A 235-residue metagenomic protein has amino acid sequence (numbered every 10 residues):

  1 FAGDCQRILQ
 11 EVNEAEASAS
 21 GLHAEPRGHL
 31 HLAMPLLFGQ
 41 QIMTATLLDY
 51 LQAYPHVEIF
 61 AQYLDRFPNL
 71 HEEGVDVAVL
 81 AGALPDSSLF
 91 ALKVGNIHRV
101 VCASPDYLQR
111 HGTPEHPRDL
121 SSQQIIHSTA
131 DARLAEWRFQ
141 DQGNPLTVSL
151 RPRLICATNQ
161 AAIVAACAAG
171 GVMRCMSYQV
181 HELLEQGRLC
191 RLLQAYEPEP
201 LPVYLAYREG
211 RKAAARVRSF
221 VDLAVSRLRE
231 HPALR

Functional and structural regions predicted by a protein language model:
F1, I42, M176, K212-S226 (+1 more regions): Short amphipathic alpha-helical coupling segments at ligand-binding clamshell hinges and other catalytic/signaling
F1-E11: Basic, amphipathic "hinge/linker" alpha-helix immediately C-terminal to the N-terminal HTH DNA-binding motif
Q10-A33: Short helix-loop hinge/linker segments at domain boundaries
S18, A33, F60-L64, L192 (+1 more regions): Solvent-exposed beta-strand sheet faces enriched in polar/charged residues
R27-F90: Central regulatory/effector-binding core of bacterial HTH transcription factors
H31-A33, A78, I126, M173 (+1 more regions): Short, well-ordered beta-strand segments
N69-G74, L84-L201, R229-R235: C-terminal regulatory
V203-K212: A bilobed periplasmic-binding-protein/Venus flytrap-type ligand-binding module shared by bacterial periplasmic
